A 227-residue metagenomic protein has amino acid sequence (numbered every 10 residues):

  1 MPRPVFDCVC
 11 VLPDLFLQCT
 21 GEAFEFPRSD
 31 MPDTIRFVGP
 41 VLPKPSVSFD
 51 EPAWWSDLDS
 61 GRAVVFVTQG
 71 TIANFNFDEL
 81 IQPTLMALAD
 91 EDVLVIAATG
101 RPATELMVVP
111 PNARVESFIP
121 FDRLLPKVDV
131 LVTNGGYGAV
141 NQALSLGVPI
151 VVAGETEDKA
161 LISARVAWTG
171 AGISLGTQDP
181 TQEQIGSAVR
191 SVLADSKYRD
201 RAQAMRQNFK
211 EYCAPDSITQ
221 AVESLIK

Functional and structural regions predicted by a protein language model:
M1-F26, P32-T34: Active-site-proximal region of nucleotide-activated glycan assembly enzymes, centered on histidine/acidic-rich loops
D14, D129, G172: Receiver (REC) domain switch/active-site residues of two-component response regulators
T20-V130: Donor-nucleotide binding loops and adjacent catalytic segments primarily of GT-B fold Leloir glycosyltransferases
P111, L146-G147, A167-G172: Acidic, glycine-centered active-site loop in nucleotide-sugar glycosyltransferases
E116-R165: A donor-sugar binding/catalytic signature common to diverse glycosyltransferases and related nucleotide-sugar
E157-A188: Change "using UDP/GDP/dTDP sugars" to "using nucleotide sugars
Q182-K227: C-terminal amphipathic helix plus adjacent low-complexity, charged tail appended to glycosyltransferase catalytic
